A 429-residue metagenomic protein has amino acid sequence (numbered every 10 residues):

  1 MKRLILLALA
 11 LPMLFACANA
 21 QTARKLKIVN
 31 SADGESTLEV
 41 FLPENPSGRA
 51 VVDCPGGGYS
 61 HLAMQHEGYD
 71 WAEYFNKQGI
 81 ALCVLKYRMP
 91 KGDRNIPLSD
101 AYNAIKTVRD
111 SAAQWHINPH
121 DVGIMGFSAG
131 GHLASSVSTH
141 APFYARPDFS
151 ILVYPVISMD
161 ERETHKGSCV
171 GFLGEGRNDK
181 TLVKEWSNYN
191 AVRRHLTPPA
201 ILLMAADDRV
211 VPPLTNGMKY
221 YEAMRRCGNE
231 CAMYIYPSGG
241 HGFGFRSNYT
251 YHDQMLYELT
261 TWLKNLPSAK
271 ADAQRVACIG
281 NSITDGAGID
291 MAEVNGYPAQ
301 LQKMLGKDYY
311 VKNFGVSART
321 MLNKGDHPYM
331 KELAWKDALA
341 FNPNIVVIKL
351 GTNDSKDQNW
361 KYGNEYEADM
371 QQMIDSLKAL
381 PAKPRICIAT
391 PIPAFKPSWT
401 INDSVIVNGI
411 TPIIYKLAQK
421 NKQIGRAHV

Functional and structural regions predicted by a protein language model:
E39, M218-K270: C-terminal catalytic histidine-bearing segment of alpha/beta-hydrolase fold enzymes
G48-G56: Short beta-strand element of the alpha/beta-hydrolase
A63-A72, C83-P119, S247-Q254: Catalytic nucleophile-loop/oxyanion-hole region of alpha/beta-hydrolase and closely related hydrolase-like folds
N103-S168, V183-K184, N188: Primarily recognizes the serine-hydrolase "nucleophile elbow" in alpha/beta-hydrolase and SGNH/GDSL folds
K166, D272-A277, I283-Q371: Conserved SGNH/GDSL esterase-like catalytic core that processes O-acyl groups on lipids and polysaccharides
I201-D208: Short beta-strand/loop motif that positions the catalytic acidic residue of the alpha/beta-hydrolase fold
R209-N216: Conserved alpha/beta-hydrolase "acid-adjacent" motif
A394-H428: Substrate-gating cap/lid alpha-helix
